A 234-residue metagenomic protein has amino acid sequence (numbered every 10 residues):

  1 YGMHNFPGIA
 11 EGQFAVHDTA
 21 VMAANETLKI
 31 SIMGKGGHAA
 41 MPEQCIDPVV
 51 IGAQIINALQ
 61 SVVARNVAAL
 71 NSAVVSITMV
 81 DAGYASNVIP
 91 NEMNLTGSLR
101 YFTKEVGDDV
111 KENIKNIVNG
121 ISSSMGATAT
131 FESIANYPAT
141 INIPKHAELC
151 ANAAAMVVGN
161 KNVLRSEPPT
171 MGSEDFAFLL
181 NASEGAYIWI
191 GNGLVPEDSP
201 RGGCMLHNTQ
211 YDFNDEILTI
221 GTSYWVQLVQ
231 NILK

Functional and structural regions predicted by a protein language model:
Y1-P90, S173-E174: Histidine/acidic-residue-rich, glycine-tolerant segments that coordinate divalent metal ions
H4, H38, G52, G97 (+3 more regions): Divalent metal-coordination and catalytic microenvironments
P7, A155, L206-N208: Long, contiguous binding/interaction regions
T19-T27, I32-H38, C45-P48, E105-V158: Metal-dependent peptidase/peptidase-like ectodomains
I51, S61, N113-N116, N192-K234: His/Asp/Glu-rich mid-to-C-terminal helical/loop segments that flank catalytic regions of hydrolases
N57-A64, E132, P138-L194: Active-site-adjacent substrate-binding region of metalloamidase/peptidase-like peptide-processing proteins
A64-V74, S86-N87, S123-E132, N160-S166: Flexible, glycine/charged-enriched surface loops at secondary-structure junctions
S86-E112: A conserved active-site cap/scaffold subdomain adjacent to cofactor or substrate pockets
